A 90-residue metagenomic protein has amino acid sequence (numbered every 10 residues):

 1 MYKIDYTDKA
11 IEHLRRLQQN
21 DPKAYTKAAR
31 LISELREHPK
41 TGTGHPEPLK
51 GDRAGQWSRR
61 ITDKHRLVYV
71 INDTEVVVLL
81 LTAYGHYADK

Functional and structural regions predicted by a protein language model:
Y2-Y6, K23, E37, T41: A generic short alpha-helical patch detector that favors 3-5-residue windows in or near N-terminal regions
K3, E12-A29, R59-R66, V70-K90: Enriched for short, Lys/Arg-rich terminal
D8-I11, T43: Low-complexity, intrinsically disordered regions enriched in charged/polar residues
K9, A54, G85: Residues that form or immediately flank small-molecule/cofactor binding pockets and catalytic motifs
S33-R59: A short, surface-exposed loop/turn module that caps and links secondary-structure elements
